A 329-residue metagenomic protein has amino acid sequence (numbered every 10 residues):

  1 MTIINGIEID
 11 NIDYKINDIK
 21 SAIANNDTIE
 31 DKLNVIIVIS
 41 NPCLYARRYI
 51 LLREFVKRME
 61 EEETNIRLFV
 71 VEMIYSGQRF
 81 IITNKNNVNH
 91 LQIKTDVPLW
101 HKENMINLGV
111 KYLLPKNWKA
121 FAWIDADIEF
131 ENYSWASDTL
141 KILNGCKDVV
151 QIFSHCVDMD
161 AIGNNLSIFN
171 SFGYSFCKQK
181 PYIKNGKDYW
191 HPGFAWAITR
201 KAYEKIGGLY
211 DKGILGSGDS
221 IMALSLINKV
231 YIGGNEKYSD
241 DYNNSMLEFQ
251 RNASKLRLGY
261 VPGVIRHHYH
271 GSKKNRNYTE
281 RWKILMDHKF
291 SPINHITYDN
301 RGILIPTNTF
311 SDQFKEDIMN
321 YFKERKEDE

Functional and structural regions predicted by a protein language model:
M1-L33, N41-F55, K212-E329: C-terminal catalytic/acceptor-binding lobe
D31-V38, V56-M59, I66-V70, G109: Hydrophobic targeting segments
P42-L44, L52, R58-E62, V71-I82 (+1 more regions): A conserved acidic beta->alpha catalytic loop
R48, P98-I106, H191, G218-D219: Phosphate/oxyanion-binding active-site loops and adjacent basic polyanion-contact surfaces
V71, V150-H155, V261, H268: Short glycine/serine/threonine-enriched helix-capping/active-site loop that flanks the nucleotide-sugar donor pocket
E72-W118: Active-site-proximal specificity loops/subdomain of glycosyltransferases
N117-E131: Short beta-strand-to-loop acidic/aromatic patch adjacent to the donor-nucleotide binding site
E129-N228: Conserved catalytic core of nucleotide-sugar-dependent glycosyltransferases
